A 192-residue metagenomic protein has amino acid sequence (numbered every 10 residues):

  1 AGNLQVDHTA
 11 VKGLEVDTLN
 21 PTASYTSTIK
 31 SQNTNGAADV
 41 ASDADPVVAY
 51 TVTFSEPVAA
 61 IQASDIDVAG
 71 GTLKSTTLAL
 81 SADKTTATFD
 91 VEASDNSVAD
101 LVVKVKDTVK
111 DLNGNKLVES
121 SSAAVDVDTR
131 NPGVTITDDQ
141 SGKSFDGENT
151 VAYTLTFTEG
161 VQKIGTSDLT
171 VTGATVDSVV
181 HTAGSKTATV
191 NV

Functional and structural regions predicted by a protein language model:
A1-V192: Non-catalytic beta-sheet/beta-sandwich ligand-binding modules that flank or precede catalytic cores
